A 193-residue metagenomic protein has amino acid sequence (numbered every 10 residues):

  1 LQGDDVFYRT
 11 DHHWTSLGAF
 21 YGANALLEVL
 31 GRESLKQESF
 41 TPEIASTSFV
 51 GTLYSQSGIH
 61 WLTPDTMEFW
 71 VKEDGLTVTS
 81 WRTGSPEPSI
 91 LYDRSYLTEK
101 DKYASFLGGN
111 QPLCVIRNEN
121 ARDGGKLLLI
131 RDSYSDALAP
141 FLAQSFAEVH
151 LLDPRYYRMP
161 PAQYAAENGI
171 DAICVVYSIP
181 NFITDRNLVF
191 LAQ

Functional and structural regions predicted by a protein language model:
L1-Q193: Extracellular glycan-modifying ectodomains
